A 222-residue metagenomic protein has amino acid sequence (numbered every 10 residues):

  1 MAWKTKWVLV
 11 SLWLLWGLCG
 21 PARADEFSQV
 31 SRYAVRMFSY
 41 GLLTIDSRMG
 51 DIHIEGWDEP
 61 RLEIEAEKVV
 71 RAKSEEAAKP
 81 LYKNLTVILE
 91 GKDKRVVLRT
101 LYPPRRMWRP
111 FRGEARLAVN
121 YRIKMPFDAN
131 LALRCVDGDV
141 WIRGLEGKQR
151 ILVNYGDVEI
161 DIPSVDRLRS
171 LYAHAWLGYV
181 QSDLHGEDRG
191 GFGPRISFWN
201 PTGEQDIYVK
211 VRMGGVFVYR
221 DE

Functional and structural regions predicted by a protein language model:
T5-I54, V69-A77, M107-R122, H185-G203: Short acidic/polar N-terminal linker immediately downstream of export determinants
S28-F38, E65, R143-G144, L152-V153 (+1 more regions): Short, surface-exposed interaction patches in beta-rich subdomains that mediate adhesion/assembly near membranes
S39, R48, D58, K92 (+9 more regions): Repetitive beta-strand solenoid architecture
L42, R61-E63, N84, N130 (+2 more regions): Exposed beta-strand and adjacent loop surfaces of beta-rich binding modules that mediate intermolecular recognition
S47, A66-K68, T100-Y102, M125-F127 (+3 more regions): Flexible glycine-/small-residue-rich
P60-L62, Q149-L152: Surface-exposed edge beta-strands and adjoining flexible/disordered loops or tails in beta-rich
A66-F111: Mid-chain, structured segments of secreted extracytoplasmic proteins
